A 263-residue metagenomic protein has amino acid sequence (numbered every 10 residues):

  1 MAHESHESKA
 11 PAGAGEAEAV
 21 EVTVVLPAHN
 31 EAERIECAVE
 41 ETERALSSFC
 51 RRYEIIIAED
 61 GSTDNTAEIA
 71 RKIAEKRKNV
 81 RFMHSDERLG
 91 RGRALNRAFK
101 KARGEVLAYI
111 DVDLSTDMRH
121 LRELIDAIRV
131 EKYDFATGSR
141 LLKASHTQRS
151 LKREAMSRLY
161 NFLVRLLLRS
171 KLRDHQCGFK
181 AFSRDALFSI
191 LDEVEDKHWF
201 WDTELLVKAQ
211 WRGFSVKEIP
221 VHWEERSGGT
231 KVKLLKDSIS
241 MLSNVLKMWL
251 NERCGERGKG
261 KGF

Functional and structural regions predicted by a protein language model:
M1-E21, R165-S170, E193-F263: Hydrophobic helical membrane-anchoring modules
M1-R44, R51: N-proximal low-complexity "stem/linker" segments adjacent to membrane-targeting elements
L26, R51-S62, M83-S85: Short beta-strand/loop segment that forms part of the nucleotide-sugar
E31-R34, S62, R91, D117: Donor nucleotide-sugar binding loop of glycosyltransferases
A38, T66, L95, R119-L121 (+1 more regions): Acidic donor-diphosphate engagement hotspot in glycosyltransferases and nucleotidyltransferases that stabilizes
E59-A67, L114: A conserved acidic beta->alpha catalytic loop
N79-K101, V106, S115-W199, E225-S243 (+2 more regions): Acceptor/aglycone-binding surface of glycosyltransferases and processive sugar-polymer synthases
